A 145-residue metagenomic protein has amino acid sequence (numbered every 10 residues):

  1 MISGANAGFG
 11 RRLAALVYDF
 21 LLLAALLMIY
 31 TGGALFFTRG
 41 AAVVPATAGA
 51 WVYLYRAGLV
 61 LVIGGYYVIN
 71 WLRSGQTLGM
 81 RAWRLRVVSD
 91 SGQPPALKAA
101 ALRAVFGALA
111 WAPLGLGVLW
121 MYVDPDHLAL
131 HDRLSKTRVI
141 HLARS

Functional and structural regions predicted by a protein language model:
M1-G115, R133-S135, I140-S145: Short, small/hydrophobic-residue-rich motifs at membrane-helix boundaries and re-entrant hairpins of integral membrane
D90-S91, P125-H127: Juxtamembrane helix-boundary/capping and inter-helix hinge elements in multi-pass membrane proteins
G115-D126: Glycine-rich flap/beta-hairpin and adjacent strands of clan AA aspartyl proteases
